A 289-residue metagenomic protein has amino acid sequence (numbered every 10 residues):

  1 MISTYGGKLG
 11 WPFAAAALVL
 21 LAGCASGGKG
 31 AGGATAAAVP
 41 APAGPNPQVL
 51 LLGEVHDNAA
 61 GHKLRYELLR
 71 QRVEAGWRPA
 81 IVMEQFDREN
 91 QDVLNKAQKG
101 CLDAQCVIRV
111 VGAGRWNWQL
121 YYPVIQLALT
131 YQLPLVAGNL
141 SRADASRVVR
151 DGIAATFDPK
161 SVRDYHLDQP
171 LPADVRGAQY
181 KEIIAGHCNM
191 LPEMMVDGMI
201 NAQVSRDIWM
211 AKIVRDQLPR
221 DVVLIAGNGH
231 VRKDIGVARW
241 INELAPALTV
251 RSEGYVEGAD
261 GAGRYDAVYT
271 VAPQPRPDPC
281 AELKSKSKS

Functional and structural regions predicted by a protein language model:
I2-F13: Bacterial N-terminal signal peptides that target proteins for export
L21-G23: C-terminal motif of bacterial Sec signal peptides marking the signal peptidase cleavage site
A25-G27: Bacterial signal peptide processing site
A38-E74: Zymogen propeptides
N58-H62, A80, R88-A97: Membrane-embedded segments
A80-F86, R251-Y255: Short internal beta-strands
D92-Q217: A substrate-binding/cap region within the structured catalytic cores of diverse enzymes
W209-R215, H230-S289: C-terminal regions of proteins
